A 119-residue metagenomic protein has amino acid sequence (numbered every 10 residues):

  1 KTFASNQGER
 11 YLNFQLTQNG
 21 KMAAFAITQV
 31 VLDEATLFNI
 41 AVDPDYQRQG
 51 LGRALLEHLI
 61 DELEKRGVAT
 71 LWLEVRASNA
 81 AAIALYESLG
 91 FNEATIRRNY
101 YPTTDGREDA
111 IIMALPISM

Functional and structural regions predicted by a protein language model:
K1-Q49, R53-H58, E62-R66, N99 (+1 more regions): Acetyl-CoA-dependent GNAT
V30-L32, A77, R107: A short coil/beta-turn micro-motif at the C-terminal edge of the histidine kinase catalytic ATP-binding domain
L51, V68-L71, F91: Short phosphate-binding/catalytic loops that engage adenosine nucleotides
L55, N79-A82: Conserved short alpha-helix immediately C-terminal to the canonical SAM/SAH-binding motif I of Rossmann-like
W72-E74, N92-D109: Conserved catalytic-core motifs of GNAT/GCN5-like acyltransferases
Y86, F91, M113: Conserved active-site tyrosine of GNAT-family acetyltransferases
D105-M119: Terminal substrate-recognition subdomain of acyl/acetyltransferases
